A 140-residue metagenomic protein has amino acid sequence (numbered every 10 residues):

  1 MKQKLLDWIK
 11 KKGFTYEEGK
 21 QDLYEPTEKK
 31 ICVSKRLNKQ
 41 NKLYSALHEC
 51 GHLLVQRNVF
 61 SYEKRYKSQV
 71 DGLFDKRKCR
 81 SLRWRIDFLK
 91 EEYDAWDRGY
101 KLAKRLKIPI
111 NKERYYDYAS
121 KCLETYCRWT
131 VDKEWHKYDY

Functional and structural regions predicted by a protein language model:
M1-K42, C50-R57, S61-K64: Active-site scaffold of zinc-dependent metalloenzymes
Y16-E18, P26, K64, S68 (+4 more regions): Intrinsically disordered, low-complexity regions enriched in small/polar residues
K29-V33, K78, L82, L102: A near-ubiquitous, low-amplitude feature marking generic local secondary-structure context
N38-N41, S81-L89, D97-Y140: Long, well-structured alpha-helical subdomains associated with metal-dependent extracellular/ecto-lumenal hydrolases
C50-G51, D71-G72, W129, W135: Short, charged/polar low-complexity linear motifs in solvent-exposed/disordered segments
Q56-Y93, Y116: Post-HEXXH active-site segment of zinc metalloproteases
